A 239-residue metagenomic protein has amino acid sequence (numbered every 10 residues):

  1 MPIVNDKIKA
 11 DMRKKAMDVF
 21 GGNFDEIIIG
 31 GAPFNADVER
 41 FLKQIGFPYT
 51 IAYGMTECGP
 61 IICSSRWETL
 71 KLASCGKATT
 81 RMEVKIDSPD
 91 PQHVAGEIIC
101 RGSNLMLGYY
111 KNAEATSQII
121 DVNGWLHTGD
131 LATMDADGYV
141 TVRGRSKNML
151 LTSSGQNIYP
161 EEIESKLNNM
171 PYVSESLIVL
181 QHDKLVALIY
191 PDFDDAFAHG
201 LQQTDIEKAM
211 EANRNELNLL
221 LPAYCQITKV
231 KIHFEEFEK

Functional and structural regions predicted by a protein language model:
M1-E26, P191-N218: Alpha-helical "lid/cap" subdomains adjacent to substrate-binding clefts that gate access and reposition the ligand
M1-L70, E83, S174: Gly/Ser/Thr-rich phosphate-binding loop
G31, G54, G76, D130 (+1 more regions): Active-site glycine-centered loops adjacent to acidic/histidine catalytic or metal-binding residues that shape
G31, V84, G138, L167 (+1 more regions): Residue-level signal for inorganic ion chemistry
K85, D90-T152: Conserved ATP-binding/catalytic segment of the ANL
D87, L131, N169-F193, N218: C-terminal boundary motif of the adenylate-forming
L105, Y139-N168, D195-D205, Y224-I227: Adenylate-forming
L150, E175-D183, N215-K239: Conserved C-terminal "lid"/linker of ANL adenylate-forming enzymes
